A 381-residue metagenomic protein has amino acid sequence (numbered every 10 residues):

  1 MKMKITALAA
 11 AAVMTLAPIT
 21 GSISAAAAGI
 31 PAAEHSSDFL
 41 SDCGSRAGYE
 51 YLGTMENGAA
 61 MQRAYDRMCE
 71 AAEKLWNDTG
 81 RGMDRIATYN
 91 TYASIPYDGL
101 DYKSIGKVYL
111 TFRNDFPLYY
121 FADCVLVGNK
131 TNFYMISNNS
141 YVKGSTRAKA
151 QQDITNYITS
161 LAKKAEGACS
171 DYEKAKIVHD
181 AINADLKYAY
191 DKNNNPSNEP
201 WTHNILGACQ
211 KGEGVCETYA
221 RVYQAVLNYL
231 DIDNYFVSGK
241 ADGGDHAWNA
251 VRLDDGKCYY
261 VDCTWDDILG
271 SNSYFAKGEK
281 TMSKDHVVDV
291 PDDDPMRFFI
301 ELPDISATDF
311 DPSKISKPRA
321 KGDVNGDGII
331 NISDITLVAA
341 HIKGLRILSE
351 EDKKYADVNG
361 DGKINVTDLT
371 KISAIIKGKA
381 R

Functional and structural regions predicted by a protein language model:
M1-A9: Bacterial N-terminal signal peptides that target proteins for export
I5, L16-E34, R381: Sec-dependent signal peptide cleavage junction
T20-A25, S313-R381: Cellulosome-associated attachment modules in secreted, modular CAZymes
S24-S170, V288-R319: N-terminal accessory/pre-domain segments preceding catalytic cores
Y65, C69, I105-Y109, Q151-A162 (+7 more regions): Extracytoplasmic/secreted envelope proteins and their assembly/folding machinery, especially bacterial periplasmic
P117, T159-E166, D180-Y188, Q224 (+4 more regions): Sec-exported extracytoplasmic/periplasmic mature domains
R147-A208: Secondary-structure boundary elements
T218-S283: Hydrophobic/aromatic-rich core segments of domains that either
